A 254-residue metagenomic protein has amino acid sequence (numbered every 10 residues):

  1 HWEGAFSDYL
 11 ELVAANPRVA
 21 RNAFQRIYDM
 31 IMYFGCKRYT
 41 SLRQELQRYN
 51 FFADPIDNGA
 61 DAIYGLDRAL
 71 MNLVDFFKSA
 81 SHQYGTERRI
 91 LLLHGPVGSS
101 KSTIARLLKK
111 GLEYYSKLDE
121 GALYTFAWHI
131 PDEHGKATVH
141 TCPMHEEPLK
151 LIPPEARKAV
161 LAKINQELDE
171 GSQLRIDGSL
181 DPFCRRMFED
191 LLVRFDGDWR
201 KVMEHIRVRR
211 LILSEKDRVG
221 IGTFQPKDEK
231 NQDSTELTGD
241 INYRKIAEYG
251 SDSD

Functional and structural regions predicted by a protein language model:
H1-M30: Long, basic/Gly/Ser/Thr-rich N-terminal segments that mediate initial subcellular attachment or targeting
V19-D254: Conserved ASCE/P-loop NTPase catalytic core
